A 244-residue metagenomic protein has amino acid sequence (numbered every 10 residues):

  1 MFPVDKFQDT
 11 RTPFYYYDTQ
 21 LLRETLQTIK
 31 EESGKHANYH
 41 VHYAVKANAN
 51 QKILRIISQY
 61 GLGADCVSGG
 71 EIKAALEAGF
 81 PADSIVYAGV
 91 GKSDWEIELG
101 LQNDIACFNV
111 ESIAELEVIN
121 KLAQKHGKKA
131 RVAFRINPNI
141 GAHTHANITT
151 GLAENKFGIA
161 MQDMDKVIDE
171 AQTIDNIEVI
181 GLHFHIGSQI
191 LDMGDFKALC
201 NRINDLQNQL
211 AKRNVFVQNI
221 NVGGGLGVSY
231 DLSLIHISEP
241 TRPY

Functional and structural regions predicted by a protein language model:
M1-A130, D169, I174-E178, D205 (+1 more regions): A charged N-terminal "starter" segment
P13, N103-V110, T150-M161, I190-F196: Flexible, glycine/proline-enriched loop segments at strand-loop-helix junctions that form or flank small-ligand binding
L54, E77, I97-Q102, I119-L122 (+3 more regions): Short acidic, glycine/serine/threonine-rich loops at helix termini
E115-N176: Conserved anion-binding
F134, L182, I220-V222: Buried hydrophobic side chains on well-structured beta-strands
E170-D192: Gly/Ser/Thr-enriched, mixed-charge loops and adjacent short helices that form phosphate/oxyanion-binding elements
I186-G187, I220-G227: Glycine-rich beta-strand-to-loop/alpha-helix junction loops that act as flexible
I235-Y244: Single conserved hydrophobic/aromatic residue that forms the stacking wall/gate of nucleotide- or nucleobase-binding
